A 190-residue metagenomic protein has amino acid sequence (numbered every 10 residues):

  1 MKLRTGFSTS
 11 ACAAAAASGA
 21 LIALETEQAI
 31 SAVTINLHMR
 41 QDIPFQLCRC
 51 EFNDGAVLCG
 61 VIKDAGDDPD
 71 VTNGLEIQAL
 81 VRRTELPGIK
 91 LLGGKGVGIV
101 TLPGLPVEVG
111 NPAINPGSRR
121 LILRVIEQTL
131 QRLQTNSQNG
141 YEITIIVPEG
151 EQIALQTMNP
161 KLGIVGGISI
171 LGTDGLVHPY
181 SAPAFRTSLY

Functional and structural regions predicted by a protein language model:
M1-Q134, N139-L162: Generic N-terminal targeting/processing segments that precede catalytic cores or assembly contacts
P148, P160-Y190: Glycine-rich anion/phosphate-binding loop at the beta-strand->alpha-helix junction
